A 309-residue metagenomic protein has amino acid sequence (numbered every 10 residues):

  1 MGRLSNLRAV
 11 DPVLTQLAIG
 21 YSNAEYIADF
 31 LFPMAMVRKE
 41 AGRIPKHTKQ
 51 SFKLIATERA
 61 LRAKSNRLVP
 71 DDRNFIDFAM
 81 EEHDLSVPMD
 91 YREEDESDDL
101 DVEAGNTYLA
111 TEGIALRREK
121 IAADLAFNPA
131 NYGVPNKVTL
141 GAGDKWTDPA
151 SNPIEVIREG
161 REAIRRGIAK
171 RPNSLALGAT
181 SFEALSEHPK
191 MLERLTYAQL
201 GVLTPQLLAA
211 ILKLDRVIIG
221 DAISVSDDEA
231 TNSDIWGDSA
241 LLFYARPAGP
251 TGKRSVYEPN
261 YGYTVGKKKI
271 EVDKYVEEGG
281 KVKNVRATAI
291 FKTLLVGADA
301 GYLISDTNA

Functional and structural regions predicted by a protein language model:
M1-V37, K268-A309: Protruding loop/beta-arch "assembly-hinge" segments enriched in small, turn-prone residues
G2-E25, K46, G133-V134, V138-G141 (+1 more regions): Intrinsically disordered, low-complexity linear regions
L14-N23, I27, L31-F32, I44 (+1 more regions): Short, hydrophobic/proline-enriched secondary-structure or compact coil segments at domain edges
G20-L85: Assembly/oligomerization interface modules of large self-assembling protein complexes
I44-H47, V69, L242-Y244, V285-A287: Generic recognition of long tandem-repeat/solenoid scaffolds
Y91-R171, A179-L192, N308-A309: Alpha-helical scaffold segments that mediate packing/assembly in large oligomeric complexes
K170-Y261: Extended oligomerization regions of viral-like shell subunits
S174, G249-G252, V265-K269, R286-T288: Phosphate/anion-contacting hairpin/loop surfaces
